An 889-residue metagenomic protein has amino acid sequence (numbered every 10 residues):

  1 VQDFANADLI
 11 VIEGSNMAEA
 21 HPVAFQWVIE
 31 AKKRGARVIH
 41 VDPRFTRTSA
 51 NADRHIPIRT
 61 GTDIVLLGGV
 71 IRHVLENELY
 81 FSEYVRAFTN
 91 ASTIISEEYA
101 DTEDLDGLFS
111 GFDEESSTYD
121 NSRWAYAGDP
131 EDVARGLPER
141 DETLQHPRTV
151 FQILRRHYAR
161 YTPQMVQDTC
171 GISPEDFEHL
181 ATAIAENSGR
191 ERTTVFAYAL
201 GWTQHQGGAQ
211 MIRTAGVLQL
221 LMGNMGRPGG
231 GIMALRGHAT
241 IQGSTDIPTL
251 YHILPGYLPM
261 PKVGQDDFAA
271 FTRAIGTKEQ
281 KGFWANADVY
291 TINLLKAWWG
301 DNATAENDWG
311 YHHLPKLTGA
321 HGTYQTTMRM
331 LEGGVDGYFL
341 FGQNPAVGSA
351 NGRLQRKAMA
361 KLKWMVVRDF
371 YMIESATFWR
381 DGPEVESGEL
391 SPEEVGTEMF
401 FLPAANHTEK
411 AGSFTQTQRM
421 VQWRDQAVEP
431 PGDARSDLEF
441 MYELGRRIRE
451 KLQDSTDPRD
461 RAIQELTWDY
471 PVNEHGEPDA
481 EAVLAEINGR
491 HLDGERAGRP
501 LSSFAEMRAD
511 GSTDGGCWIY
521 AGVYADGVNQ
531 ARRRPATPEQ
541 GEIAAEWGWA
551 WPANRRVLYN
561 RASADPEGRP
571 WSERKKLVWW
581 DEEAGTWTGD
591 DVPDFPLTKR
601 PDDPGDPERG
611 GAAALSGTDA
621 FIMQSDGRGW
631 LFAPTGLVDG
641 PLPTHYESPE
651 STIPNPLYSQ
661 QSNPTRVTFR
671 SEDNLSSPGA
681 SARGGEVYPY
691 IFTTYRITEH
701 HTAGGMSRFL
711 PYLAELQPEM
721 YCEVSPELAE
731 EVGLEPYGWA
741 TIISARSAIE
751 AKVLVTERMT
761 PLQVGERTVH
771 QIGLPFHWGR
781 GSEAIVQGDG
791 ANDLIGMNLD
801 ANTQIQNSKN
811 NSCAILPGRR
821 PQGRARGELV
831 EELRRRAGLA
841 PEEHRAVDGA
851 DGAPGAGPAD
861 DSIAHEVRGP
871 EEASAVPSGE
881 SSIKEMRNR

Functional and structural regions predicted by a protein language model:
V1-V23, W27, R34-A36, V133 (+5 more regions): Extended redox/cofactor-interaction regions of prokaryotic respiratory oxidoreductases
I10, N51-A52, H146-V150, Y161-Q164 (+2 more regions): Flexible glycine/proline-enriched surface loops and loop-helix/loop-strand junctions
R44-R190, W284, M441, R447: Long, well-ordered, tryptophan-enriched scaffold segments
A50-I58, F378, E386-S387, P403 (+2 more regions): Short beta-alpha connecting loops at secondary-structure transitions that line or flank enzyme active sites
A87-S92, A183-I184, A199-G201, G231-Q242 (+2 more regions): A glycine-rich phosphate-binding loop feature that marks nucleotide/adenosyl-phosphate handling sites
V166-I172, Y198-Q206, L235-A239, Q343-V347: Conserved short loop/turn motifs at secondary-structure junctions
T397-P430, F776: Glycine/threonine-rich phosphate-binding loop and adjacent beta-strand/alpha-helix elements that clamp
E439-L492, W580-E583, T588-V592, P596-R628 (+4 more regions): Long, contiguous, secondary-structure-rich segments that constitute the structural scaffold of globular domains
